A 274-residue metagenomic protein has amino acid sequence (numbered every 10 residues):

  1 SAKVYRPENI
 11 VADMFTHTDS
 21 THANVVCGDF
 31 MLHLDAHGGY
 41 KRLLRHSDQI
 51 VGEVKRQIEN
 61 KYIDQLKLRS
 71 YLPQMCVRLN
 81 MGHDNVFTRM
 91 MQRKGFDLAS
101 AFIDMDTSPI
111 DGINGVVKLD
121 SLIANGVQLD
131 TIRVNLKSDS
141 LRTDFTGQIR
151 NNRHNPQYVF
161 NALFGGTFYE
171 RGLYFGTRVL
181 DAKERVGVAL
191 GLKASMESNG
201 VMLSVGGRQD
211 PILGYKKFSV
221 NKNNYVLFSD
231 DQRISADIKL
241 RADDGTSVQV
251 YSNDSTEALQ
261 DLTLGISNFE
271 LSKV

Functional and structural regions predicted by a protein language model:
S1-V274: Interface amphipathic segments
